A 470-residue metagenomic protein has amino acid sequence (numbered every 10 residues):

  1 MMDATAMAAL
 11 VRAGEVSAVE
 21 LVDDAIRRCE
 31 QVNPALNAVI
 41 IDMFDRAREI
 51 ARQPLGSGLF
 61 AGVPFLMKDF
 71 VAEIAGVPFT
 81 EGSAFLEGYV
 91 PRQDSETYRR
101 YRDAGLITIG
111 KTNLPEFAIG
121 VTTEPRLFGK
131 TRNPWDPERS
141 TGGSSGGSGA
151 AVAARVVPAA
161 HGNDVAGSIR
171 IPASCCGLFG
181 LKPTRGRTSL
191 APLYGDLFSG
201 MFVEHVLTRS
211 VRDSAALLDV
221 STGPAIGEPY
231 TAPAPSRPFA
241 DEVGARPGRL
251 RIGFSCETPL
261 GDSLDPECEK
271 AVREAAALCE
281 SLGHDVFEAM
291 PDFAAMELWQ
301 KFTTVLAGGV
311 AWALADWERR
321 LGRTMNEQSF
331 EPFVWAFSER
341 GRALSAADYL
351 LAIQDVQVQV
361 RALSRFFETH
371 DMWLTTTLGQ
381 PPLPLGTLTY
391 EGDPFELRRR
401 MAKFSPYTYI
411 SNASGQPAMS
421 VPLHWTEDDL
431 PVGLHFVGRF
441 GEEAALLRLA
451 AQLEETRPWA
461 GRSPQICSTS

Functional and structural regions predicted by a protein language model:
M1-D42, R46-E49, G76, A277 (+2 more regions): An N-terminal boundary/leader segment
E15-D23, R52, P238-D241, L264-P291 (+2 more regions): Acyltransferase
A25, A47, S214, I252 (+4 more regions): Residue-level signal for inorganic ion chemistry
A47-L127: Acidic/His- and Gly-rich active-site-bordering loop/insert found across diverse amide/peptide-bond hydrolases
F60-E81, G244-C256, V305-S364, T376-Q380 (+1 more regions): Short helix-loop capping/hinge segments that flank enzyme active sites or metal/cofactor-binding pockets
A84, T231, L351, L383-S405: Short, surface-exposed loop/helix-turn segments at secondary-structure junctions that function as lids/hinges flanking
Q93-A225, N412-G433: Short glycine/serine-rich loop segments
K182-K270, E274, R457-S470: A short helix-breaking turn/cap at a secondary-structure junction
